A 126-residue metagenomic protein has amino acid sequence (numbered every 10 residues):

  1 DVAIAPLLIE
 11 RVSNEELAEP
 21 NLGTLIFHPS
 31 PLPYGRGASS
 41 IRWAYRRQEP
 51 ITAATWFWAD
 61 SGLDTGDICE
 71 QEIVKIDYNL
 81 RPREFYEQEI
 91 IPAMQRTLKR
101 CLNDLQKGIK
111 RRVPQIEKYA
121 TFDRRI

Functional and structural regions predicted by a protein language model:
D1, R124-I126: Short, intrinsically disordered, charge-balanced linker/junction segments flanking boundaries in proteins
I4-T121: Donor/substrate-binding cores of folate-linked one-carbon enzymes
